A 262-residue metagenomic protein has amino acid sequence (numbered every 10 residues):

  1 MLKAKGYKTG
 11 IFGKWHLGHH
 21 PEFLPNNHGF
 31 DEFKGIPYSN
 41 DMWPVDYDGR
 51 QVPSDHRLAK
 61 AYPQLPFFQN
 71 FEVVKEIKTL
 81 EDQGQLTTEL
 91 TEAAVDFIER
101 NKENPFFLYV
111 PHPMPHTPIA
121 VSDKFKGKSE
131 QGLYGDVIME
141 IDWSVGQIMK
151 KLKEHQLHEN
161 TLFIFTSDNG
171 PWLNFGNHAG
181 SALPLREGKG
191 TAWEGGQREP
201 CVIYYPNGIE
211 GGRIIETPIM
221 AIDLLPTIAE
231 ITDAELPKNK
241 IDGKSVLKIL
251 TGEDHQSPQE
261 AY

Functional and structural regions predicted by a protein language model:
M1-Y262: Formylglycine-dependent sulfatase
